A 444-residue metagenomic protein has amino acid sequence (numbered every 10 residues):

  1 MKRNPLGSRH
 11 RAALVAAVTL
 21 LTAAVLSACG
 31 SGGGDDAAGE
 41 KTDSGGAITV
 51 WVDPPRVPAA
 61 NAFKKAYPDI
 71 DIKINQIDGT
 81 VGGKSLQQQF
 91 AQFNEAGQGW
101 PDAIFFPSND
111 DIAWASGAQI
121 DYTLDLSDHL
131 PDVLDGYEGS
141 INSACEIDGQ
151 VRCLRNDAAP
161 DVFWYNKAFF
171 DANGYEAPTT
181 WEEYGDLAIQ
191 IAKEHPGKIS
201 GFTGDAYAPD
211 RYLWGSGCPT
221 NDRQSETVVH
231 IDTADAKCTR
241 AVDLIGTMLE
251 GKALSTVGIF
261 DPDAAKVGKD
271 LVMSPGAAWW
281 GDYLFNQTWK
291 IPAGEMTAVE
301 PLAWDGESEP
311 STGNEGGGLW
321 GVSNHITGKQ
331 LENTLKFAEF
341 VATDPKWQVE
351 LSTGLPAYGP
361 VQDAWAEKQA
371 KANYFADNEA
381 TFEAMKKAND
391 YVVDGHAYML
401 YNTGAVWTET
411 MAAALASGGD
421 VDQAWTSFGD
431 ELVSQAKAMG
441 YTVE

Functional and structural regions predicted by a protein language model:
K2-A113, A177, K329, V349 (+2 more regions): Conserved N-terminal structural module of periplasmic/extracytoplasmic solute-binding proteins
K84-W100, S116-A118, F169-F170, I189-K193 (+4 more regions): Short helices/loops that flank or line small-molecule/ion binding pockets
P107-P160, T297-V299: Hinge/lid segment of periplasmic solute-binding proteins
D111-S116, A278-A293: A ligand-binding cleft/hinge motif common to bilobed small-molecule-binding domains
I147-D148, R152-N156, D161, G185-H230 (+1 more regions): Extracytoplasmic/periplasmic solute-binding protein
A172, T247-A253, T288-P356: Extracytoplasmic/periplasmic substrate-recognition and gating elements
A188, V228-G258: Glycine-centered hinge/linker elements that transmit conformational signals in sensory and ligand-binding systems
V299-P301, S352-E409, A413, Y441-E444: Long, aromatic- and glycine/proline-rich binding clefts that accommodate carbohydrate-like moieties
